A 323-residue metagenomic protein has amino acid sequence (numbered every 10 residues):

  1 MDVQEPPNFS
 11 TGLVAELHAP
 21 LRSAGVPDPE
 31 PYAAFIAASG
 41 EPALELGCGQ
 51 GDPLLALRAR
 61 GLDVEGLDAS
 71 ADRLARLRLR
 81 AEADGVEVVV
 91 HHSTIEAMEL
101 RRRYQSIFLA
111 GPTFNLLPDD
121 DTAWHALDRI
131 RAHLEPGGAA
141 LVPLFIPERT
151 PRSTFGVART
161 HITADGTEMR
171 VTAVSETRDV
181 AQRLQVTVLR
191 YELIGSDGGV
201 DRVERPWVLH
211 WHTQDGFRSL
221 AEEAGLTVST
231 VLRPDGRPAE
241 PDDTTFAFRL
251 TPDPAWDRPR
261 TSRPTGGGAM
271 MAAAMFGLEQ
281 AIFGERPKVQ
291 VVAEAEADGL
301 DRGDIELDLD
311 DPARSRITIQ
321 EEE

Functional and structural regions predicted by a protein language model:
M1-E41, D52: Conserved class I S-adenosyl-L-methionine
G47-G49: Class I SAM-dependent methyltransferase "Motif I" SAM/SAH-binding loop
D52-A97: Class I SAM-dependent methyltransferase SAM/SAH-binding core
E99-S106: A short acidic, Gly/Pro-enriched loop at the edge of an enzyme's catalytic core that lines a small-molecule cofactor
W124-P136: A short glycine-rich, Lys/Arg-flanked "PGG" loop and its adjoining helix->strand segment in the class I
L141-D215: SAM-dependent methyltransferase
V208-P252: C-terminal lobe and adjacent flexible extensions of AdoMet/dcAdoMet transferase-like proteins
D253-F276, Q280-E323: Intrinsic, low-complexity terminal and presequence regions
